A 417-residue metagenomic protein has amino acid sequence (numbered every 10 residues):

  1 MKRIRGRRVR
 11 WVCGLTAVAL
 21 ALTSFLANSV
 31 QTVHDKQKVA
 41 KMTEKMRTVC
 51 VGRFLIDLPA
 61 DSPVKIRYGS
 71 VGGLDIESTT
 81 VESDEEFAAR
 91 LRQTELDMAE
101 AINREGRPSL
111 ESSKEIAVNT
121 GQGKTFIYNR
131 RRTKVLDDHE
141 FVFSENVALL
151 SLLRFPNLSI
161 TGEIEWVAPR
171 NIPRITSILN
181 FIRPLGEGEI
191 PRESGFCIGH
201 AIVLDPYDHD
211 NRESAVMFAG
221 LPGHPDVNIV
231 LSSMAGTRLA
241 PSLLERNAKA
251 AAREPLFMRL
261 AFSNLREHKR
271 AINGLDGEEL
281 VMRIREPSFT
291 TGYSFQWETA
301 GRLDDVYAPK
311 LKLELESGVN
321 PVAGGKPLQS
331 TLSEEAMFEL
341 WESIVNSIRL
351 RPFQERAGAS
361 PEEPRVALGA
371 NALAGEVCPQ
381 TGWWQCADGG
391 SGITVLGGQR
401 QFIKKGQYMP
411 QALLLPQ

Functional and structural regions predicted by a protein language model:
K2-A17: N-terminal Sec-pathway targeting helices
A27-T48, P59-L149: Post-signal peptide N-terminal segment of secreted/secretory-pathway proteins
S62, I160-A201, L313-E362: Surface-exposed amphipathic alpha-helical segments
V64, P379-G390: Extracellular/lumenal glycan-associated surfaces
K65-L110, T161-E165, V216-A251, E279 (+1 more regions): A short acidic-to-branched-hydrophobic micro-motif
A101-S151, S232, G236-V306: Signature of long, low-cysteine stretches enriched in small and polar/charged residues
E165-E278: Acidic, serine/threonine- and glycine-rich low-complexity intrinsically disordered segments that serve as flexible
G358-A370, C386: Secondary-structure capping and domain/repeat boundary segments
